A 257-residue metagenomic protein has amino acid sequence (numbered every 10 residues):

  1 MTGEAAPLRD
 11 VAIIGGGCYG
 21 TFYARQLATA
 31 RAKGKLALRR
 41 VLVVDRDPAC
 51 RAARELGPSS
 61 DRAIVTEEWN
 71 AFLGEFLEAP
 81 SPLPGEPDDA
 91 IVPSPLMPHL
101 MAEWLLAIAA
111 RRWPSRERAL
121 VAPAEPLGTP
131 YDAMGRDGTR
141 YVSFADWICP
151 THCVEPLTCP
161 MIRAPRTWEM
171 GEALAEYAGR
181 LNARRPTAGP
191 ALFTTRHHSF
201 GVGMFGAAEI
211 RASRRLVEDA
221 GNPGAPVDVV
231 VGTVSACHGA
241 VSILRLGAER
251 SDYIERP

Functional and structural regions predicted by a protein language model:
M1-L8, A32-K33: A short, basic/flexible loop-to-alpha-helix module at the beginning of a structural domain
P7-A28, D45-D47: Glycine-rich adenosine-cofactor-binding loop
G16-T21, P93-A102, L127, D146-H152 (+1 more regions): Gly/Ser/Thr-rich loops at beta-strand to alpha-helix junctions that form or flank small-molecule/cofactor-binding
T29-R39: Conserved S-adenosyl-L-methionine
L38-G57: NAD(P)-binding Rossmann-fold cofactor-contacting core
R51-P130: Phosphate-bearing ligand-interacting subdomains that bind or position ATP/ADP/UDP/GDP/NAD(P) or nucleotide-linked
M134-R214: A conserved mid-domain beta-alpha-beta active-site/ligand-binding segment of alpha/beta enzyme cores
A208-P257: Extended, charged low-complexity segments that frequently continue into or abut oligomerization scaffolds
